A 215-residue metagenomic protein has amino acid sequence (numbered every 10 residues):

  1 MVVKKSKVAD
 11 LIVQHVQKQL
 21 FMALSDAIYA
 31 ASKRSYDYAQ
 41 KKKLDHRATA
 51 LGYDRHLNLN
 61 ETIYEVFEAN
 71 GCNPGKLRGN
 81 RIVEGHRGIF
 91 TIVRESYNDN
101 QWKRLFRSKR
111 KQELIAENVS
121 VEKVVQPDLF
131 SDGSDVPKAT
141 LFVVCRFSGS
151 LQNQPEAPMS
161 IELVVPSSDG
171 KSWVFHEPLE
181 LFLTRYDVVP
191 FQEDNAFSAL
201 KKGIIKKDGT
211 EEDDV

Functional and structural regions predicted by a protein language model:
M1-Y53: Interdomain/boundary linker segments immediately adjacent to catalytic/signaling cores
Y29-K42, T91-F106: N-terminal short leaders/motifs
T49, E65-V93: A short acidic/basic microdomain associated with nuclease active sites
G52, H56, N60: Nuclease catalytic cores
Y64-F67, D213-V215: Short, surface-exposed loop/strand segments
R87-G88, S96-Y97, L179: Secondary-structure transition/turn motif
V93-P158: A recognition module on extended beta-rich or small alphabeta surfaces enriched in W/G with H and D/E
T140-V215: Glycine-rich, aromatic-bearing surface loops/beta-hairpins
